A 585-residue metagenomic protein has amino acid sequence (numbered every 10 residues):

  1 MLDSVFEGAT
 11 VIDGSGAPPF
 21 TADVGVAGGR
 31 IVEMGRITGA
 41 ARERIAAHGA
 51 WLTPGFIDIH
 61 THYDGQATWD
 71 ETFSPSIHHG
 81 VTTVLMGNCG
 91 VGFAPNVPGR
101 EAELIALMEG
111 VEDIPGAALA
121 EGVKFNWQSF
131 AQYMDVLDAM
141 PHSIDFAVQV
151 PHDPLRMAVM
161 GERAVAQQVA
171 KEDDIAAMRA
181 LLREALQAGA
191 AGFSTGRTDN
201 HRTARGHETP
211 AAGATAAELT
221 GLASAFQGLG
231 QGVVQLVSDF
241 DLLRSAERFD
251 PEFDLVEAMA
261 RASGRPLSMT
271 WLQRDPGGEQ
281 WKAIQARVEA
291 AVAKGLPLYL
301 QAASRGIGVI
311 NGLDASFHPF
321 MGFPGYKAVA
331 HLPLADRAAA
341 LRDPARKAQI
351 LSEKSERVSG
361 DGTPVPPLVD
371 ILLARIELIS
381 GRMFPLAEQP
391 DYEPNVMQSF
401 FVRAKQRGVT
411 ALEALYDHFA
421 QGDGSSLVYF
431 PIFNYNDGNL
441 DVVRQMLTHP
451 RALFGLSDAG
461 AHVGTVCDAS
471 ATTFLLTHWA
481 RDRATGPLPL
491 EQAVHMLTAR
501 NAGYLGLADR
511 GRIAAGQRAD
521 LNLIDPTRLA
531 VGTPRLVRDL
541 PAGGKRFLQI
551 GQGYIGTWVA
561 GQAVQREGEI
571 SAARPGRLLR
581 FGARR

Functional and structural regions predicted by a protein language model:
L2-S4, T10-G55, P534: Histidine-rich, glycine-flanked metal-binding segment
A9, G29, G49, H60 (+11 more regions): Divalent metal-coordination and catalytic microenvironments
I12-D23, V428-D437, V443, P489-Q492 (+1 more regions): Acidic, glycine-enriched loop/beta-strand segments at the rims of small-molecule binding/catalytic pockets
W51-P75: Di-metal (Zn2+ and/or Mg2+/Mn2+) metal-binding site signature of metallo-dependent hydrolases with the MBL/beta-CASP
W69-G192, G228-L229: Divalent-metal coordination cores built from histidine and acidic residues
Y133-L137, S143, Q149-V159, A166-E172 (+4 more regions): Active-site neighborhoods of metal-dependent hydrolases
P367, R444-A452, L523-E569, A573-R577: C-terminal cap of metal-dependent C-N hydrolases
E413-F419, P489-T498, I513: Short, well-structured alpha-helical segments that form the helix of a local strand-helix-strand
